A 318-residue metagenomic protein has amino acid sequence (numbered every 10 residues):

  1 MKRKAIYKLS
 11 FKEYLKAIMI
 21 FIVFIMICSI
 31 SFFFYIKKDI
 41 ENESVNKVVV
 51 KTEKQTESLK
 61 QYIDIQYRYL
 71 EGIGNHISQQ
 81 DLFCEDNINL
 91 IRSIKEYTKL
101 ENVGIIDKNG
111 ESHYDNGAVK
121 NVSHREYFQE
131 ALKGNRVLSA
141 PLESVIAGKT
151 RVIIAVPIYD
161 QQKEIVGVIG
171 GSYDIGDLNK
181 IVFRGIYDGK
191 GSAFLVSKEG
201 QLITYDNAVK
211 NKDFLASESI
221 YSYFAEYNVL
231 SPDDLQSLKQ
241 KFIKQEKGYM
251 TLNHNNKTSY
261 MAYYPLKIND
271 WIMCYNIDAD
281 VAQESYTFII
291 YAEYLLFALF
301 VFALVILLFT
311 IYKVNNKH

Functional and structural regions predicted by a protein language model:
M1-K8, P141: N-terminal sensory and localization modules of signal-transduction and trafficking proteins
Y7, F11-A17, F21-F83, Y97: Juxtamembrane extracytoplasmic/periplasmic/luminal helical "stalk" adjacent to the first N-terminal
I22, C274, A279-H318: Cytoplasm-proximal transmembrane signaling helix
K60, I77-S78, I91-K99, V182-D188: Short regulatory alpha-helical segment in sensory/regulatory domains of signaling proteins that mediates
I91-A118, Q129, I153, L195-A216: Extracytoplasmic ligand-binding sensor domains of the Cache superfamily
Y97-K99, K108-G185: Extracytoplasmic/periplasmic ligand-binding sensor regions of membrane-associated signaling proteins
K149-Y187, S197-K198, I203-N207, Y260-A262 (+1 more regions): Conserved beta-strands of PAS-like sensory domains
D177-K267: Intrinsic low-complexity, intrinsically disordered coil/linker regions enriched in small/polar and charged residues
